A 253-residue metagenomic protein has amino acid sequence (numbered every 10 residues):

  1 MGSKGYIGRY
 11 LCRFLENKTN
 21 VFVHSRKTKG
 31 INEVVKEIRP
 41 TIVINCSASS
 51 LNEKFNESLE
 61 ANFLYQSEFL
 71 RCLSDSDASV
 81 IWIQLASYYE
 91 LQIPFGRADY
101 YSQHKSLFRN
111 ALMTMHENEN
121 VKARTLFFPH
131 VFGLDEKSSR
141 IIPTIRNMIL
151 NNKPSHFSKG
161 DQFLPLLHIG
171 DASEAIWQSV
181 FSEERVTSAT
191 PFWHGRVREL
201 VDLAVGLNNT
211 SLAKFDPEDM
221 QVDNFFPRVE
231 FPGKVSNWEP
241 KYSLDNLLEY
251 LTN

Functional and structural regions predicted by a protein language model:
M1, V43-S47, W82-Y88, L126-F128: SDR active-site strand-loop-helix element
M1-N17: N-terminal Rossmann NAD(P)H-binding glycine-rich loop of SDR-like oxidoreductase domains
E16, N20-V35: Adenosine-cofactor binding site in Rossmann-like domains, unifying the SAM/SAH pocket of S-adenosylmethionine-dependent
G30-L64, Y89-F95: NAD(P)H-binding glycine-rich loop region in Rossmannoid oxidoreductase-like domains and their noncatalytic homologs
T41, E53-W82, N110-A111: NAD(P)-cofactor binding segment of oxidoreductase domains
S67-S102, R124: Conserved Rossmann-fold NAD(P)-dependent oxidoreductase catalytic core, especially the SDR/UDP-sugar
S102, N110-L164, I169-S173, A204-L207: NAD(P)-dependent short-chain dehydrogenase/reductase
K153, F157-N253: C-terminal substrate-binding subdomain of Rossmann-fold SDR/epimerase-dehydratase oxidoreductases
